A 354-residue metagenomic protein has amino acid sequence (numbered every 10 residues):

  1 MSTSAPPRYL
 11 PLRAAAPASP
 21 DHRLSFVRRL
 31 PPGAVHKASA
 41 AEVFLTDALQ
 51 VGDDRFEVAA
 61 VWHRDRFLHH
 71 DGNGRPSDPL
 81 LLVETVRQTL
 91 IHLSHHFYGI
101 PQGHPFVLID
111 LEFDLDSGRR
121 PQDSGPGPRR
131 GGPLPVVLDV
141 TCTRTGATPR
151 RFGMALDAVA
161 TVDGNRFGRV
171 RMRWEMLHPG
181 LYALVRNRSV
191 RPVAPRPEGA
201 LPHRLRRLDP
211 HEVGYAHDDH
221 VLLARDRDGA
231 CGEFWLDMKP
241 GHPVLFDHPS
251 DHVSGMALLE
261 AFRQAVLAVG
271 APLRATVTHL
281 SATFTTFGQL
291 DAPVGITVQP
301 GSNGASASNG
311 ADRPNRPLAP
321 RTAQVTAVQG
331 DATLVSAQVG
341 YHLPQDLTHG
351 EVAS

Functional and structural regions predicted by a protein language model:
M1-G74, E175-L245, N309, V352-S354: Non-catalytic linker/capping segments at the edges of enzyme domains
V51-D53, H104-L108, N165, G229 (+2 more regions): A generic structural signal for short, non-catalytic loop/turn and secondary-structure boundary residues
V58-R64, Q102-D114: A short glycine/small-residue-enriched secondary-structure motif
S77-P105, V253-A275: Active-site helix/loop of acyl-thioester processing domains in fatty-acid/polyketide metabolism, spanning hotdog-fold
L111-N165, V277-T333: Hydrophobic beta-sheet segments that form the core/acyl-binding groove of ACP/CoA-dependent acyl-chain-processing
T145-V193, R316-S354: Mixed-charge, glycine-accented linear interaction segment located at domain edges/termini
D226-P293: Intrinsically disordered, low-complexity segments enriched in Gly and acidic/Ser/Thr residues that form flexible
